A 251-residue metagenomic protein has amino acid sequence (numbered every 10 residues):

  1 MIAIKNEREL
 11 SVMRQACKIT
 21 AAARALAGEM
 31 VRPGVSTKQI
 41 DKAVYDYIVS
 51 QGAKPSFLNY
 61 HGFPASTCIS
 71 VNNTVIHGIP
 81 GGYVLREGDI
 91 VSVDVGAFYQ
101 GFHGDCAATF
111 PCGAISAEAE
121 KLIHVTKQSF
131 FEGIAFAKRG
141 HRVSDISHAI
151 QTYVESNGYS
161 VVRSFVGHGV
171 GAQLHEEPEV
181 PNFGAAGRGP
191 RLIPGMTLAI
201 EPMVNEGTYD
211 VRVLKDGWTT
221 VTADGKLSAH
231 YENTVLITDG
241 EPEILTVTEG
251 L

Functional and structural regions predicted by a protein language model:
M1-L251: Active-site neighborhoods and metal-handling regions in enzymes and metal-associated proteins
